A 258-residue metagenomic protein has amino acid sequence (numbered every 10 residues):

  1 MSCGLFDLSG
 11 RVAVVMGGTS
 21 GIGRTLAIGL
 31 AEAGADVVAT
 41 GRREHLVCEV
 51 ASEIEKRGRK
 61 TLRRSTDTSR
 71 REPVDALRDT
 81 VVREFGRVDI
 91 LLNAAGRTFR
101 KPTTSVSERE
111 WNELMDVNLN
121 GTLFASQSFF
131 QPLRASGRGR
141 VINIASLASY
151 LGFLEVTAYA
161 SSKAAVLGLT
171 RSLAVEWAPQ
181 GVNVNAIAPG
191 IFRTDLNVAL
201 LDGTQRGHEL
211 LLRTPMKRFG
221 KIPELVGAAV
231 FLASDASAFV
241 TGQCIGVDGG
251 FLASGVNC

Functional and structural regions predicted by a protein language model:
S2-G4, L151, V230, T241-C258: Short C-terminal tail/terminal secondary-structure segment of NAD(P)H-dependent dehydrogenase/reductase domains
V12, T19-S20, R43: Conserved glycine-rich cofactor-binding loop
P102-T103, S107-M115, L210: Substrate-binding pocket helix/loop in short-chain dehydrogenase/reductase
T104, L151-T157, P179-Q180, K217-R218 (+1 more regions): Active-site loop immediately N-terminal to the catalytic Tyr-X3-Lys motif of short-chain dehydrogenase/reductase
S126, S162, T170: Active-site helix of classical SDR
Q131, V175-P179, A238: Alpha-helical segment proximal to the catalytic Tyr-Lys
S146: Residue(s) in the substrate-gating loop at a strand-loop-helix junction that position the organic substrate next
